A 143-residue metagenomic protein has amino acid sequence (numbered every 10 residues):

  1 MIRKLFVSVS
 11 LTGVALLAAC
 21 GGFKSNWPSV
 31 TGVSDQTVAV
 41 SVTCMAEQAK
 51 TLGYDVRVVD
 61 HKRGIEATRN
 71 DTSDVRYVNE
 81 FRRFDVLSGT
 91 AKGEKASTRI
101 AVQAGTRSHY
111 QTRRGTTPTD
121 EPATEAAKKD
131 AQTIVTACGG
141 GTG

Functional and structural regions predicted by a protein language model:
M1-S10: Bacterial N-terminal signal peptides that target proteins for export
L16-A19: C-terminal motif of bacterial Sec signal peptides marking the signal peptidase cleavage site
G21-G143: Ser/Thr-rich, low-complexity intrinsically disordered terminal regions
